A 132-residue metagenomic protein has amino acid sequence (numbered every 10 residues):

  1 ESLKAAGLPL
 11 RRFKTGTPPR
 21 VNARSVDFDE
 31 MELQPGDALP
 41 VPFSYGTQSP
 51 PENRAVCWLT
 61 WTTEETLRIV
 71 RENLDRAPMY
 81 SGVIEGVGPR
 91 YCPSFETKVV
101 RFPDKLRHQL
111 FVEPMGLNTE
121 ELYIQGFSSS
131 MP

Functional and structural regions predicted by a protein language model:
S2-M131: An anion/pyrophosphate-binding glycine-rich loop and adjacent beta-alpha core in soluble alpha-beta enzymes
